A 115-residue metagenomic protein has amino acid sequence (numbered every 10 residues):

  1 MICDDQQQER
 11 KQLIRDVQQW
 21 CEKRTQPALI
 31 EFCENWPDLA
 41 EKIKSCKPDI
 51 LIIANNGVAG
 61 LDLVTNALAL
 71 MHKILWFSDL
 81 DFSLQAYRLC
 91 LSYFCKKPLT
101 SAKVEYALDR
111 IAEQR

Functional and structural regions predicted by a protein language model:
C3-D4: Conserved acidic carboxylate
Q7-E31: Two-component/phosphorelay signaling modules centered on CheY-like receiver
E9, L39, S83: Flexible, glycine-rich phosphate/dinucleotide-binding loops and adjacent beta-alpha linkers at cofactor/substrate
I14, F32-I50: Acidic, metal-coordinating helix/loop segments flanking the phosphotransfer/catalytic sites of two-component signaling
D49-R115: CheY-like receiver
